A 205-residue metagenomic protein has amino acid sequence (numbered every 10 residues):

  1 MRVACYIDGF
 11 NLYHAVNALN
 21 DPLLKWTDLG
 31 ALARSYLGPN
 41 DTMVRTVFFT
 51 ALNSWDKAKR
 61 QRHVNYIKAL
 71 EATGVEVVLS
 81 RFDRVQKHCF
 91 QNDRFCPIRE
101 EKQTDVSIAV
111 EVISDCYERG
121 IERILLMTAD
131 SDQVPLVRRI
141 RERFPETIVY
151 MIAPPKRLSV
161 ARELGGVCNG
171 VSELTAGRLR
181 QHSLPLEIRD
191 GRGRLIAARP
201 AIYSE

Functional and structural regions predicted by a protein language model:
M1-R99, P155: Domain-level signal for Mg2+-assisted phosphodiester chemistry and nucleotide/NA-binding surfaces in nucleic-acid
E76-E205: Nuclease catalytic cores that cleave nucleic-acid phosphodiester bonds, predominantly acidic two-metal-ion
